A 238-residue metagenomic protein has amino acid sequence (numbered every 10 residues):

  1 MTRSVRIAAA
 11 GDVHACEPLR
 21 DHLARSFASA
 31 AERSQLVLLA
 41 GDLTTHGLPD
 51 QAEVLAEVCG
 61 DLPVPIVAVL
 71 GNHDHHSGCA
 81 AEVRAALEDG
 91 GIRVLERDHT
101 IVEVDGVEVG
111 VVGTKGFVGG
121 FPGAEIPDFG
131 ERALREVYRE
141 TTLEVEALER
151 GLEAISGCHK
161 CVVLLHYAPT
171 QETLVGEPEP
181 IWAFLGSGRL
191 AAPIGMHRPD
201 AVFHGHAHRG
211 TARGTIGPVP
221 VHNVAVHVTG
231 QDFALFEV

Functional and structural regions predicted by a protein language model:
M1-P65, H75-G78, L134, Y138 (+1 more regions): N-terminal active-site segment of His-dependent metallophosphoesterases
M1-S4, A81, V102-D105, V175 (+3 more regions): Binuclear metal-dependent phosphoesterase catalytic core
A9-G11, V37-D42, I66-N72, R93-D98 (+3 more regions): Active-site neighborhood of phospho(di)ester-bond hydrolases with catalytic His/Asp-centered motifs
V13-A15, A81-F184, A225-V226: Conserved catalytic scaffold of divalent metal-dependent phosphoesterases
H14-L19, T44-P49, H73-V83, I101-V104 (+4 more regions): Active-site environment of divalent metal-dependent phosphoester hydrolases
A24-R25, D50-A56, E82-A86, P180-R189: Charged helix-capping and loop-helix junction motifs
E32-L36, R150-A154, A192: A short, N-terminal amphipathic alpha-helix
L62, G90, I216-V219: Short, structured coil segments at secondary-structure junctions
